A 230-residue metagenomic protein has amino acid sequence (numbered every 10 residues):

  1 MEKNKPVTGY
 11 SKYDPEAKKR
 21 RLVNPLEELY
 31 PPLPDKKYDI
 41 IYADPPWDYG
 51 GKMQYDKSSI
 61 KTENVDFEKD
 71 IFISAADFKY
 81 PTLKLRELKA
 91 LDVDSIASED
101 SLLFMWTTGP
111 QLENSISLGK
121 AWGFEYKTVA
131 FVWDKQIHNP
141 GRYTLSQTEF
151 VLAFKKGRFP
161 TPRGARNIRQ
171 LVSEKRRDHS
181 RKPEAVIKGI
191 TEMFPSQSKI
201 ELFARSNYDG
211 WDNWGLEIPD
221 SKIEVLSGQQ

Functional and structural regions predicted by a protein language model:
M1-Q230: Class I S-adenosyl-L-methionine-dependent methyltransferase catalytic core
